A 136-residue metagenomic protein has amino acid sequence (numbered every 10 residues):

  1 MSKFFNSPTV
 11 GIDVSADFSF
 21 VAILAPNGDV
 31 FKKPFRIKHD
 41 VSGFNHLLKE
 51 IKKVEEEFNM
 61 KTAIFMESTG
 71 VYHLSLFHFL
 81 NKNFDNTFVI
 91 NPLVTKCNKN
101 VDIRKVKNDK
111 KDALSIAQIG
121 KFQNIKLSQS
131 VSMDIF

Functional and structural regions predicted by a protein language model:
M1-F136: Phosphate- and other anionic-substrate recognition elements at nucleic-acid/protein interfaces
